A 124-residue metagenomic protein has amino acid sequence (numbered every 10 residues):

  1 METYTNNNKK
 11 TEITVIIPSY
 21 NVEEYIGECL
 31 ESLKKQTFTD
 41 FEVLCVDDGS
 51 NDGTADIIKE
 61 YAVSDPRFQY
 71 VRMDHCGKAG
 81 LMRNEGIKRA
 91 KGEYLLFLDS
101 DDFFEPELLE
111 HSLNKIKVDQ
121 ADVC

Functional and structural regions predicted by a protein language model:
M1-C124: Nucleotide-sugar donor-binding/catalytic module of glycosyltransferases that assemble extracellular/cell-envelope
